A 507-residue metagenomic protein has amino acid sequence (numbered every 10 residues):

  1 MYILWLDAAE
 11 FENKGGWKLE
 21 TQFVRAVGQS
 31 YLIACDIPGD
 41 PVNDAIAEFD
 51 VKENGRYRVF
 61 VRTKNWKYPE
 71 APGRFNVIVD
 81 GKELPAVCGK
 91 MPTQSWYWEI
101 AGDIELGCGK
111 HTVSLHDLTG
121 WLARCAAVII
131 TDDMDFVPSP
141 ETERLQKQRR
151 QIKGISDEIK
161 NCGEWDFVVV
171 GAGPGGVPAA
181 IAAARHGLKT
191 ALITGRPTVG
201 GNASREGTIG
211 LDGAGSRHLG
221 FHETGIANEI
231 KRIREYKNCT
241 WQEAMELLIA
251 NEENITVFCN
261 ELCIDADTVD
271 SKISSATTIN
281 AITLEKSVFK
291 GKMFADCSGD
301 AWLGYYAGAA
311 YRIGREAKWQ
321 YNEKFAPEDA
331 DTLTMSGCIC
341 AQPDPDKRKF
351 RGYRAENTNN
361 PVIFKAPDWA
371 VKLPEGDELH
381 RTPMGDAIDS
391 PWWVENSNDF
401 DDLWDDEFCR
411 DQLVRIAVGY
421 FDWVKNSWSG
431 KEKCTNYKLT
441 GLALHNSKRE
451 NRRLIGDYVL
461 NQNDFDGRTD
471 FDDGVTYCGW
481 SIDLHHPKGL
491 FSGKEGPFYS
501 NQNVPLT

Functional and structural regions predicted by a protein language model:
M1-E158: Extracytoplasmic
A71-P72, R124-A127, S139-T142, A180-A182 (+6 more regions): Short, solvent-exposed loop/turn and secondary-structure capping segments
S156-N161, N202, N260, S275 (+2 more regions): Flavin (FAD/FMN)-binding glycine-rich loop and adjacent Rossmann-like elements that form
N161-G173: Beta1/beta-strand and adjacent pyrophosphate-binding region of the FAD-binding site in flavoprotein oxidoreductases
E164-D166, H186-T190, E253-T256, S287 (+2 more regions): Loop/turn elements at helix/coil->beta-strand transitions in domains of secreted/extracellular proteins
G176: N-terminal Rossmann-fold NAD(P) dinucleotide-binding loop
A182, L188-K189, T194-V269, R312 (+8 more regions): Conserved N-terminal/central alpha/beta ligand/cofactor-binding core
D270-A276: Short, hydrophobic/aromatic-rich segments at coil-to-beta transitions
